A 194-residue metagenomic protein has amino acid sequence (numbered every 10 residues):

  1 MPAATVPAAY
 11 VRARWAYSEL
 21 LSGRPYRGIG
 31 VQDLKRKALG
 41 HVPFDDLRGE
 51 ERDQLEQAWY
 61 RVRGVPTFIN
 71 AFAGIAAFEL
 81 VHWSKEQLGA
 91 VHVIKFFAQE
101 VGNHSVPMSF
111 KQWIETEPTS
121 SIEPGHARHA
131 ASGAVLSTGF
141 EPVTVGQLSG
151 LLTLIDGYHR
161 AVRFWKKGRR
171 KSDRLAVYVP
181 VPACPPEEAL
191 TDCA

Functional and structural regions predicted by a protein language model:
M1, T144-L151, V179-C184: Short, flexible beta-strand-to-coil junctions
M1-E79: N-terminal leader/capping segments at the start of a protein or of a new domain
V6-A8, I29-V31, S105, I122 (+1 more regions): A general, composition-driven signal for non-globular sequence regions
G23-R24, K37, G139, Y178 (+1 more regions): Low-complexity, intrinsically disordered/propeptide-like segments
H41-D46, Q54-T153: Short alpha-helix boundary/capping and kink motifs at helix termini
L151-K166: A sequence-level detector for short glycine-anchored, His/Arg-bearing signature motifs that mark catalytic or binding
R170-R174: Ligand-binding loop in jelly-roll beta-barrel domains
A183-A194: Amphipathic, charge-rich alpha-helical segments that serve as recognition/docking helices
